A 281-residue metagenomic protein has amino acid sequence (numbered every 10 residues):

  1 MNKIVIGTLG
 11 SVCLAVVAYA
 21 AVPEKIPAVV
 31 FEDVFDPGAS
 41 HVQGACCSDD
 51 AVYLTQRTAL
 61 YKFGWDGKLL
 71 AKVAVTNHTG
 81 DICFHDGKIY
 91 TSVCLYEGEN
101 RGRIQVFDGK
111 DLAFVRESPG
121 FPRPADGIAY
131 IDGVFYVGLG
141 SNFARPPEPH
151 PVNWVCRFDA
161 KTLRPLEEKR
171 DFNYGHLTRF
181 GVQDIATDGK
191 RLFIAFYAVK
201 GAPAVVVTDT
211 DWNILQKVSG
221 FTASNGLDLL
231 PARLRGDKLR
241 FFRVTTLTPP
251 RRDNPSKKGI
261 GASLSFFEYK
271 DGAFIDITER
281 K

Functional and structural regions predicted by a protein language model:
E32-T58, H78-D81: Beta-strand-rich domains and repeat architectures in extracellular enzymes and scaffolds, especially beta-propellers
D33-G38, K72-T76, E117-P122, K169-T178 (+1 more regions): Surface loop/turn motifs at the tips and blade-to-blade linkers of beta-strand repeat domains
S40-H41, N77-H78, N100, P122-P124 (+3 more regions): Beta-rich catalytic cores
L54-T55, Y96-G102, R145-N153, A198-A202 (+1 more regions): Short, solvent-exposed loop/turn segments at conserved positions within beta-propeller repeat blades
G67-R103, R116: Blade-loop segments of beta-propeller domains
G102-G109, P151-K161, P203-W212, K257-D276: Beta-propeller blade signature
Y174-T208: Loop/turn-rich, solvent-exposed surfaces of beta-rich toroidal or solenoidal domains
I214-R233: Conserved blade-ending motifs and adjacent loop-strand segments that build the rim/top face of beta-propeller domains
